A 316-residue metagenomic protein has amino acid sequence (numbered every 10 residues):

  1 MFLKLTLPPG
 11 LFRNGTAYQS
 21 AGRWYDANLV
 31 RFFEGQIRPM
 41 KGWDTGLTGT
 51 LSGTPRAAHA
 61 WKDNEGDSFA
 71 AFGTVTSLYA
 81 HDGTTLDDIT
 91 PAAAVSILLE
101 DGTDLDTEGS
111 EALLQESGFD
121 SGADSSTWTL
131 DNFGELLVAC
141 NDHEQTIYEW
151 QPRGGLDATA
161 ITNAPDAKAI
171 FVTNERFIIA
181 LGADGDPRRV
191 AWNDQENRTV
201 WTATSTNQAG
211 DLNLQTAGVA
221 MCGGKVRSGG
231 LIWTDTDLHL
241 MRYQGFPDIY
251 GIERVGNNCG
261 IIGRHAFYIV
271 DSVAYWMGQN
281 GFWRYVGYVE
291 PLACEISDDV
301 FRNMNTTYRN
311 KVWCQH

Functional and structural regions predicted by a protein language model:
M1-E111, A167-H239: N-terminal beta-propeller domains
W43-G49, A112-G118, L156-T162, N207-N213 (+1 more regions): A short beta-strand motif characteristic of beta-propeller blades
S52-D63, V95-G109, Q115-N132, N163-E175 (+3 more regions): Repeated scaffold domains used in trafficking and secretory/extracellular systems, primarily beta-propellers
S77, E144-Q145, D184-D186, G281-W283: Short glycine/acidic-enriched loop and turn motifs that connect beta-strands
D82-T84, Q151-G154, Y243-F246, Y288: Short loop/turn segments that connect beta-strands within beta-propeller blades
D87-S96, A158-N163, A203-S205, Y250-V255 (+1 more regions): Beta-propeller fold detector
N132-I161: Hydrophobic or amphipathic alpha-helical targeting/insertion segments
T216-H316: Beta-sheet-dominated scaffold domains
